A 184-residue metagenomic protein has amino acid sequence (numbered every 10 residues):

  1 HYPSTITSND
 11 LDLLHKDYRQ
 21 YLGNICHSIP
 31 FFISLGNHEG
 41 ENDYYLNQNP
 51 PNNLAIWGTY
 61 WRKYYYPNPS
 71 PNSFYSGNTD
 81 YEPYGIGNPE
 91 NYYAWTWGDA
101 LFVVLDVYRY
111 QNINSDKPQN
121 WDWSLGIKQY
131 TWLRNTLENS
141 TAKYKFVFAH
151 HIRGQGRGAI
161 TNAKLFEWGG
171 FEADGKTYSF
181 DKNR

Functional and structural regions predicted by a protein language model:
H1-R184: Metal-dependent phosphoester/phosphodiester hydrolase catalytic core
